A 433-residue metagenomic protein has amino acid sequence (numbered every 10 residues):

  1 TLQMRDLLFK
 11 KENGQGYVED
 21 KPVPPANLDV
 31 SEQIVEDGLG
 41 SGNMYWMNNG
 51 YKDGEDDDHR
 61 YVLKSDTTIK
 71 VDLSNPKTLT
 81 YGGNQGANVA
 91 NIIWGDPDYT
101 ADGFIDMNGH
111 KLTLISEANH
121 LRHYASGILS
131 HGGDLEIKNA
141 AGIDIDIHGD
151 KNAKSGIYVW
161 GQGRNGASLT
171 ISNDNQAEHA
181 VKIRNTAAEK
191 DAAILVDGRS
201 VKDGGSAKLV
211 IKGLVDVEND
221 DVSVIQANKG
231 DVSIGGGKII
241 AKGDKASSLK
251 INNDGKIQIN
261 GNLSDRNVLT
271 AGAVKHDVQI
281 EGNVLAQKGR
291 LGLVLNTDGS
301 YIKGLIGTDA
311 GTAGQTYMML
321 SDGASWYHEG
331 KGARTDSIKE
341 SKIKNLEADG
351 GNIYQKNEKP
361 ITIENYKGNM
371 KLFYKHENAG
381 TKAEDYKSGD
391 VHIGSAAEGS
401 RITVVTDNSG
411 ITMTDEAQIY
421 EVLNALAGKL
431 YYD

Functional and structural regions predicted by a protein language model:
L2-G40, K52-D53, Y61-N88, G103-Y124 (+9 more regions): Beta-strand-rich solenoid/repeat architectures in extracellular/passenger domains of polysaccharide-targeting enzymes
V35, Y45-W46: Short acidic/polar N-terminal linker immediately downstream of export determinants
N43, A87-D98, Y124-G132, A153-Q162 (+8 more regions): Predominantly extracellular/luminal carbohydrate-interaction, adhesion, and secreted-enzyme modules that are
K64, T100-A101, G132-G133, A140 (+8 more regions): Parallel beta-helix/beta-solenoid
S130, G161-R164, N175-Q176, S200-S206 (+3 more regions): A generic structured-segment signal
K245, K256, D265-R266, K275-L430: Extracellular beta-strand/loop-rich repeat segments of large surface/secreted proteins
